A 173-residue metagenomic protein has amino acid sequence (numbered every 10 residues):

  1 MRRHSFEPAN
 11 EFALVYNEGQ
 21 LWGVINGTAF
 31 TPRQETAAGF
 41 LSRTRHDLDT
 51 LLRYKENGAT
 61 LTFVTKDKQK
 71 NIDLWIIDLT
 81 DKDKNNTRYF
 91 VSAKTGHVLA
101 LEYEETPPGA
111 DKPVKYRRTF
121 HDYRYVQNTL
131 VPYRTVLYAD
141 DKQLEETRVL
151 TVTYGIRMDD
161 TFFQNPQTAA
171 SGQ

Functional and structural regions predicted by a protein language model:
M1-R43: An acidic-aromatic
M1-S5, W22-I25, F63, R88 (+2 more regions): Short hydrophobic/aromatic-rich beta-strand segments that constitute the beta-sheet cores of beta-sandwich/beta-barrel
A9, Y16, E56-G58, I72-L74 (+1 more regions): Extracytoplasmic
V15-Y16, V24, F63, V91 (+1 more regions): Generic beta-strand structural signal
L41-I76, V98-L101: Short, conserved active-site entrance elements at the starts or edges of catalytic domains
I72-P166: Gly/Pro-enriched, hydrophobic low-complexity segments that function as extracytoplasmic propeptides/linkers
S171-Q173: Short, solvent-exposed mixed-charge patches
